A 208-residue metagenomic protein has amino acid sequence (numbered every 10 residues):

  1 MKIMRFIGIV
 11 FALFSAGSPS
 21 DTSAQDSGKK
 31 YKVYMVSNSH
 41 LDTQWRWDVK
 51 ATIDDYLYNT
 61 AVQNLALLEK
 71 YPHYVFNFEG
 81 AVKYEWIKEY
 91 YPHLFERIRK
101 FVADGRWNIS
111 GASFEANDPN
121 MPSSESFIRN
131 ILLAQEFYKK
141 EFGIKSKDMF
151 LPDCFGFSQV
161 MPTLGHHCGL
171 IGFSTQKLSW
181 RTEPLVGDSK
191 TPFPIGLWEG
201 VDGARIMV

Functional and structural regions predicted by a protein language model:
M1-K2: N-terminal secretory signal peptides that target proteins for export/translocation
R5-A16: Bacterial N-terminal signal peptides
P19-A24: Boundary at the C-terminal end of the N-terminal hydrophobic targeting segment
Q25-V208: Catalytic-domain carbohydrate-binding cleft regions of carbohydrate-active enzymes
